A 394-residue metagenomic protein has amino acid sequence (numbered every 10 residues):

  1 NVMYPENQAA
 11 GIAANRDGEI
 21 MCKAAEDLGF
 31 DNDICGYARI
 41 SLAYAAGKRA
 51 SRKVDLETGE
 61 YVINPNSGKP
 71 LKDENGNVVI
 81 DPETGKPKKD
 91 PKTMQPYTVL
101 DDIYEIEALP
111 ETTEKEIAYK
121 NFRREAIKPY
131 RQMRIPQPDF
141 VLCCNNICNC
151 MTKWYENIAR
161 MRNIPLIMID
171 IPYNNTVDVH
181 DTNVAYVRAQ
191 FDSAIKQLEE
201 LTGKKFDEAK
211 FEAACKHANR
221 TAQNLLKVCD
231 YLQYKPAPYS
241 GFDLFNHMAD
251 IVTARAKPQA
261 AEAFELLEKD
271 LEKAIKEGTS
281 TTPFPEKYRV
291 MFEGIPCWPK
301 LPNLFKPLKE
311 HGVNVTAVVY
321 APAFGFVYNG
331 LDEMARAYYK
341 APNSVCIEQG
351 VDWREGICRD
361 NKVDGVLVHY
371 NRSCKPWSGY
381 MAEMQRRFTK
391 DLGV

Functional and structural regions predicted by a protein language model:
N1, Q8, C144-M151, G294-P299 (+1 more regions): Gly/Ser/Thr-rich loops at beta-strand to alpha-helix junctions that form or flank small-molecule/cofactor-binding
V2-A9, A13-I20, A24, M291-E355 (+1 more regions): Redox- and metal-dependent alpha/beta enzyme cores, enriched for Fe-S-associated oxidoreductases and cofactor-handling
A24-I34, A185-Q197, A335-S344: A polyampholytic, Gly/Pro-enriched intrinsically disordered region
E26-E60, P65, D90-I135, I347-G350: Conserved nucleotide-sugar donor-binding subdomain of glycosyltransferases
Y44-D55, E60, A126, Q132-K227 (+1 more regions): Internal, well-ordered alpha/beta segment that forms a basic, Gly-enriched binding/recognition surface
E156-N163, K306-E310, E383-G393: Short, surface-exposed basic-aromatic patches at helix termini and helix-loop junctions that form
R188, D192-P322, F326, N343: A charged, amphipathic alpha-helical module
V345, Q349-D391: C-terminal hydrophobic structural anchor segments that stabilize assembly/packing rather than catalytic chemistry
